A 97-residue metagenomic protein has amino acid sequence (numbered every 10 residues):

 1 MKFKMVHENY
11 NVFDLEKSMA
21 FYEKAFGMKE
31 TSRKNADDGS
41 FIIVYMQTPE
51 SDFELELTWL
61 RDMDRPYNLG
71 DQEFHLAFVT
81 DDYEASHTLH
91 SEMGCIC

Functional and structural regions predicted by a protein language model:
M1-V6, K29-F78, H87-C97: Vicinal oxygen chelate
S18-E23, H90: Conserved active-site tyrosine of GNAT-family acetyltransferases
